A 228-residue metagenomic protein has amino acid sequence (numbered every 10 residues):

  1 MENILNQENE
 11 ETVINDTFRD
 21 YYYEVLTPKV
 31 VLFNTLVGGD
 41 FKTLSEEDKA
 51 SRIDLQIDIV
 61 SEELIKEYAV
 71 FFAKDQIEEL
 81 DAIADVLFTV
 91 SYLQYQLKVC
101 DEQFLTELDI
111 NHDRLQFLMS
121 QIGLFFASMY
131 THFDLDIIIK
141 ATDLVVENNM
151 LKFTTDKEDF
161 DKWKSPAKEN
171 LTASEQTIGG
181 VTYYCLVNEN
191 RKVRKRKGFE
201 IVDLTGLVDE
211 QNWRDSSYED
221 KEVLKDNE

Functional and structural regions predicted by a protein language model:
E2-E228: Flexible "arm" and connector segments at domain edges
